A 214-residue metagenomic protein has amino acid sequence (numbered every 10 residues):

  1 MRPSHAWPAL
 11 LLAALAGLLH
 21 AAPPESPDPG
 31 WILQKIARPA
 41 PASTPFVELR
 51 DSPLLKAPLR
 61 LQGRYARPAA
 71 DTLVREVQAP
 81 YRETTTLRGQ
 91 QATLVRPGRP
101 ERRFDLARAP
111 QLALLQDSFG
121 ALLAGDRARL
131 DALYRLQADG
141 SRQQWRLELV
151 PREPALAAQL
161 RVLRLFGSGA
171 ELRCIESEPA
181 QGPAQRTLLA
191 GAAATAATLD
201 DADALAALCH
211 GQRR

Functional and structural regions predicted by a protein language model:
M1-H5: Positively charged n-region of N-terminal signal peptides that target proteins for export
P8-L18: Bacterial N-terminal signal peptides
A21-P45, D51-K56, A204-R214: N-terminal leader/targeting segments and the immediate start of mature chains
F46, L73-V77, A92-V95, L147-L149 (+1 more regions): Short hydrophobic/aromatic-rich beta-strand segments that constitute the beta-sheet cores of beta-sandwich/beta-barrel
K56-G63: Amphipathic hydrophobic-ligand
R64-L114, A184-Q185, G191: An acidic-aromatic
E101-R146: Flexible, surface-exposed loop/linker segments and immediately adjacent secondary-structure boundaries
R127-R213: Gly/Pro-enriched, hydrophobic low-complexity segments that function as extracytoplasmic propeptides/linkers
